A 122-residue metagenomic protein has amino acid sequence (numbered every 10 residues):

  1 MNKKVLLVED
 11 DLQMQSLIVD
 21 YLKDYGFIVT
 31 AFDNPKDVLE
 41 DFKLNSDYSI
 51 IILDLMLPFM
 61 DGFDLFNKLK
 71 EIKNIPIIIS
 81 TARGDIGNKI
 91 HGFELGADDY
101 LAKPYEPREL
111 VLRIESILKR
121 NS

Functional and structural regions predicted by a protein language model:
M1-N121: N-terminal/domain-start alpha-helical segments
